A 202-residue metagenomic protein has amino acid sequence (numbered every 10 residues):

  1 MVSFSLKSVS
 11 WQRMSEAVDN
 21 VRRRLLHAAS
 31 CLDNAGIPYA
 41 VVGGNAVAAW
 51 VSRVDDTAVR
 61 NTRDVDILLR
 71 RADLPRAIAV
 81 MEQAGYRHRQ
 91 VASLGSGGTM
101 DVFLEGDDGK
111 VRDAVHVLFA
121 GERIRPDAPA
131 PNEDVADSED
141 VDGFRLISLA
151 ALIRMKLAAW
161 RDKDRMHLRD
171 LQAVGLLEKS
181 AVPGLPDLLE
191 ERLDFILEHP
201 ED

Functional and structural regions predicted by a protein language model:
M1-D202: Compositionally biased terminal segments of proteins
